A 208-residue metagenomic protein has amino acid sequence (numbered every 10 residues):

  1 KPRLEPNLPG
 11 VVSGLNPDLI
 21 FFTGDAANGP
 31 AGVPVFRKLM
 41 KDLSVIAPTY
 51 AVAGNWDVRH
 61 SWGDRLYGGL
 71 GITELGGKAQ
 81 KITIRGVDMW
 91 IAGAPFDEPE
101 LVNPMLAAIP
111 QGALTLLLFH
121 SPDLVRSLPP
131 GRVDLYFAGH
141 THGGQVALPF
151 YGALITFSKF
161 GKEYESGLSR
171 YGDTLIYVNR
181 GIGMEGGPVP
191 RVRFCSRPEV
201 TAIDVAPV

Functional and structural regions predicted by a protein language model:
K1-L75: Membrane-embedded segments
K1-P2, A94-F119: Mobile, glycine- and charge-enriched loop segments and immediately flanking short secondary-structure elements within
P9-G14, I82-I84, V102-P110: Short amphipathic alpha-helix with an adjacent loop that forms part of the alpha/beta core around
L19-D25, P48-N55, L75-G77, L116-F119 (+2 more regions): Active-site neighborhood of phospho(di)ester-bond hydrolases with catalytic His/Asp-centered motifs
A26-G29, N55-R59, Q80-I82, F96-P99 (+3 more regions): Solvent-exposed loop/turn segments at secondary-structure junctions within structured extracellular/periplasmic domains
I72-T73, Q80-A92, P110-L114, R170-I176 (+1 more regions): Beta-strand-turn-beta hairpins that frame and shape the catalytic cleft of phosphate-ester-processing enzymes
T83-V87, N103, Q145-G152: Short, charged, surface-exposed secondary-structure boundary motifs
P122-D204: Conserved beta-sheet core of the metallophosphoesterase superfamily
